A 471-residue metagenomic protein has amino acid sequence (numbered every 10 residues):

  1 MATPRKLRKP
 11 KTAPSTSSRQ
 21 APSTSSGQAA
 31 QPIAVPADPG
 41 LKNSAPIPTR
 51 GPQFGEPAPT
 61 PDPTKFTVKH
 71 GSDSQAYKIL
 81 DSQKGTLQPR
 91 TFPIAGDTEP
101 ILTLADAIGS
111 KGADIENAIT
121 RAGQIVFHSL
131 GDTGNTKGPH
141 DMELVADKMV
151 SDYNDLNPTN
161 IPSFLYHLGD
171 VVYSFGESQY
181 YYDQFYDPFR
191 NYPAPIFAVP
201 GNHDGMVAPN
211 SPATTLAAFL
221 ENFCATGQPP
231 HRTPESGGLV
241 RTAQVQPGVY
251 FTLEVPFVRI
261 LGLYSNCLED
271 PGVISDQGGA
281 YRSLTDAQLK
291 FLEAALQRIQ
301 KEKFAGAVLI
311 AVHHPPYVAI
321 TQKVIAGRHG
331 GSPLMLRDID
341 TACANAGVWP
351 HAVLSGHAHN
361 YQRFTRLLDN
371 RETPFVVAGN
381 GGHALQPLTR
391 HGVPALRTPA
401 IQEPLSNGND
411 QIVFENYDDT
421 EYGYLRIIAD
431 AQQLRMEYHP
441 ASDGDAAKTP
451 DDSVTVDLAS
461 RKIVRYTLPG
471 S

Functional and structural regions predicted by a protein language model:
M1-S163, Y182, Y186-A198, N210-A217 (+6 more regions): Acidic, histidine-bearing metal-coordination/catalytic regions of metal-dependent phosphoesterases
Q75-I79, G85, P89-G112, Q179-A305 (+3 more regions): Extended active-site neighborhood of metal-dependent phosphoesterases/phosphodiesterases
D132, G169-D170, G201-N202, L263 (+2 more regions): Active-site glycine-centered loops adjacent to acidic/histidine catalytic or metal-binding residues that shape
D132-N135, D170-V172, D276-Y281: Second-shell loop/turn segments in exported
N135, V172-Y173, P316, N360: Short active-site segment of divalent metal-dependent hydrolases/proteases that encodes the spacing between
C267, H314, Y438-S442: Short beta-strand segments enriched in hydrophobic/aromatic residues within well-folded beta-rich domains
I310-Y317, H351-R363: Histidine-centered catalytic micro-motifs
